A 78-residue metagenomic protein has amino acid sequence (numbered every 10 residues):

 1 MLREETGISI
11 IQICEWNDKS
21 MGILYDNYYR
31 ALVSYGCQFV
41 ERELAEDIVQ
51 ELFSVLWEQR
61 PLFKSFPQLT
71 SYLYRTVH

Functional and structural regions predicted by a protein language model:
M1-I8: Intrinsic, short, N-terminal disordered tails of RNA polymerase sigma-factor systems
C14-G22, V33-E51, L62-K64: Short, charged helix-capping/linker segments at alpha-helix termini
I23-N27: Alpha-helical structural segments
R30-A31, V55: A short structural micro-motif
D47-S54, E58, P67-V77: Structural recognition of an alpha-helix C-terminal capping motif at a helix-to-coil junction
